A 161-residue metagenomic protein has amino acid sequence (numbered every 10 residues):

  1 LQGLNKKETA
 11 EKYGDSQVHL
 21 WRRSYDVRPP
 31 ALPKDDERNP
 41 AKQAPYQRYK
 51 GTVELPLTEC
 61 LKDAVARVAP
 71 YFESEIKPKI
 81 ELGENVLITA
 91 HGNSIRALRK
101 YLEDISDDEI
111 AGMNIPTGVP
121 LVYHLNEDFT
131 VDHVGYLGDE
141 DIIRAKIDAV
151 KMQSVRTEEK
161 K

Functional and structural regions predicted by a protein language model:
L1-Y13, D36, L57-A66, P70 (+2 more regions): Acidic, low-complexity terminal tails and accessory targeting/binding regions of phosphate-metabolizing enzymes
L4-E8, Q17-D63: Short glycine/proline- and acidic residue-enriched helix-loop micro-motifs that form flexible lids or anion-recognition
R23-S24, G83-N85, T89-N93: Short, well-ordered beta-to-alpha junction loops that form the rim of enzyme active sites and present histidine/acidic
P29-A31, I95-L98: Short catalytic/ligand-binding loop motif for oxyanion handling, primarily in non-cytosolic enzymes, centered on
Y46-Q47, I88, K160-K161: Short alpha-helical linear motifs
